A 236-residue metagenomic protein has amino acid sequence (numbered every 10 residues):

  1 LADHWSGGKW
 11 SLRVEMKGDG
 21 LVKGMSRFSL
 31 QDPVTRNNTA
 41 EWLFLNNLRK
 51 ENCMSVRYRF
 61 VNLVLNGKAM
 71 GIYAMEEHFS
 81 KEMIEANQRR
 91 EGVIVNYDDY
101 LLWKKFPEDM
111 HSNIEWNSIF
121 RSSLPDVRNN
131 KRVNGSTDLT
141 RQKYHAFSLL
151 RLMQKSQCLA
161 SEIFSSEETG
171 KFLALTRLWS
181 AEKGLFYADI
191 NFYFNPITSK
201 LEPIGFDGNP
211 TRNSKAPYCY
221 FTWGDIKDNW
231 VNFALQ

Functional and structural regions predicted by a protein language model:
L1-V34: Conserved oxyanion/phosphate-binding beta-strand-loop segments in alpha/beta enzyme cores
K23-G71, Y144-E168: A conserved hydrophobic secondary-structure block that centers on an alpha-helix together with its immediately flanking
M25, Y73, E85-R89, L185-N191 (+2 more regions): Short, solvent-exposed loop/turn and secondary-structure capping segments
L48-C53, A174-S180: Sec-exported extracytoplasmic/periplasmic mature domains
V56-N62, F186-Y193: A short glycine-rich, hydrophobically flanked beta-strand micro-motif that places a catalytic Asp/Glu for divalent metal
E76: Gly/Thr-rich phosphate-binding loop signature of adenosyl cofactor/nucleotide-binding cores
S80-L178: ATP-dependent phospho-/nucleotidyl transfer catalytic cores
L159, S180-A181, Y193-Q236: C-terminal catalytic region of ATP-dependent kinase domains
